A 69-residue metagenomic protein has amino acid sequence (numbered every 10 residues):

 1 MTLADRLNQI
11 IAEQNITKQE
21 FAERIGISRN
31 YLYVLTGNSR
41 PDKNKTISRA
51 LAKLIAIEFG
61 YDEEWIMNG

Functional and structural regions predicted by a protein language model:
M1-E20, R24: A short, Lys/Arg-rich alpha-helix, primarily the initiator
Q19, N30, E64: Key DNA-contact positions within bacterial/archaeal DNA-binding proteins
I27-Y33: Short, basic interhelical loop/turn and adjoining N-cap of the next helix at nucleic-acid- or acidic-partner-contacting
S28, S39-R40: The DNA-recognition helices of helix-turn-helix-type DNA-binding domains
R40-I57: Short, basic-rich loop-to-helix N-cap that marks the start of a DNA-contacting helix
I57-G69: Short C-terminal boundary/hinge segments that cap the last helix of small helical domains
